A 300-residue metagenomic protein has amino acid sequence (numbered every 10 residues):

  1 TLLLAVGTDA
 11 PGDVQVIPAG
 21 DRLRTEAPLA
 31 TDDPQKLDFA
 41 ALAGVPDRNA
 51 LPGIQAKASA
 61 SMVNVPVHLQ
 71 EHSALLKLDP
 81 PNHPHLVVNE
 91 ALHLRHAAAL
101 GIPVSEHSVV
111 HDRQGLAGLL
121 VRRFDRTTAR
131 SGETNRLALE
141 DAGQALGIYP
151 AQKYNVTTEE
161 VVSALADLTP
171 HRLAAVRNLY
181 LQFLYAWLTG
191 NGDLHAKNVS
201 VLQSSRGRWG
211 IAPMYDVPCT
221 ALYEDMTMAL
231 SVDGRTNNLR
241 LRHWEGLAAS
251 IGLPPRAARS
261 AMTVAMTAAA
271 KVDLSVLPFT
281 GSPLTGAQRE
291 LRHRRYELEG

Functional and structural regions predicted by a protein language model:
T1-G300: Phosphate/dinucleotide-binding and metal-coordinating scaffold of catalytic cores in nucleotide-dependent enzymes
